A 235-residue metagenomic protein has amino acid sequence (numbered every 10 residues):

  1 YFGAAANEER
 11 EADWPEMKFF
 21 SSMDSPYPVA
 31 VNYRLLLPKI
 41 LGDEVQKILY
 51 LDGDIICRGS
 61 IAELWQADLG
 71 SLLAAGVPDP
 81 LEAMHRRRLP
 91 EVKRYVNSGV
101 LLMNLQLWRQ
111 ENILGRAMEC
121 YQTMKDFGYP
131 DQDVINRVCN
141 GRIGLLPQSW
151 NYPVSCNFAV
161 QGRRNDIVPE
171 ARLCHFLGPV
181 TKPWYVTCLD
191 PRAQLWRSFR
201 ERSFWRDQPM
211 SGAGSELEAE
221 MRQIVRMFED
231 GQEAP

Functional and structural regions predicted by a protein language model:
Y1-K39: Active-site-proximal specificity loops/subdomain of glycosyltransferases
A4, D13-E16, I55-C57, P80-E82 (+3 more regions): Short, solvent-exposed loop/turn segments at secondary-structure junctions
E11, A30-L81, K93-Y95, L102-Q106: GT-A fold catalytic core of metal-dependent nucleotide-sugar glycosyltransferases, centered on the diacidic
F19-F20, A83-R87, S155: Short, charged, surface-exposed secondary-structure boundary motifs
S25, R86-V92, A117-D126: Active-site rim elements
K39-L41, L64-A67, P90-K93, D126-F127 (+2 more regions): A general structural signal for short secondary-structure junctions and capping/turn motifs
I48-G53, G59-E63, H85-L89, E111-A117 (+1 more regions): A short secondary-structure junction signal
S98, M103-P235: A glycosyltransferase accessory/donor-loop signature
